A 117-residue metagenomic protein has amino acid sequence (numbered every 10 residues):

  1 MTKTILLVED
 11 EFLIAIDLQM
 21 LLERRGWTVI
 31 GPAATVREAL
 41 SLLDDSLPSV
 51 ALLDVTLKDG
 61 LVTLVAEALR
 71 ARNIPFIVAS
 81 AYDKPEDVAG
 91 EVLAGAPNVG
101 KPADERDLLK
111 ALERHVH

Functional and structural regions predicted by a protein language model:
E9: Conserved acidic carboxylate
F12-G31: Two-component/phosphorelay signaling modules centered on CheY-like receiver
P32-V50: Acidic, metal-coordinating helix/loop segments flanking the phosphotransfer/catalytic sites of two-component signaling
D54: Active-site residues of response regulator receiver
K58: The feature encodes the CheY-like receiver
T63-I74: Short amphipathic alpha-helix used as the core "switch/output" element in two-component signaling
I77-A79: Hydrophobic/aromatic residues positioned on beta-strands within the core alpha/beta folds
E86, A103-V116: C-terminal output helix
